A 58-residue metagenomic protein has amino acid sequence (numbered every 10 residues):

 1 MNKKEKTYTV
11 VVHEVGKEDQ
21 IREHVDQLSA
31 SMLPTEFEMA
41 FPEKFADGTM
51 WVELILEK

Functional and structural regions predicted by a protein language model:
N2-E18: Short aromatic-glycine-(Arg/Gly/Cys) micro-motifs in beta-strand/loop hairpins
E5-Y8, H24, E36, A46: Small/flexible residues
Y8-V12, A30, V52-L54: Hydrophobic beta-strand residues in large extracellular and virion-surface proteins
V15, V25, L56-K58: Secondary-structure transition/turn motif
K17-M32: A short, exposed loop/beta-hairpin motif centered on an aromatic-Gly-Thr core
T35-K58: Short, mixed-charge low-complexity intrinsically disordered segments
